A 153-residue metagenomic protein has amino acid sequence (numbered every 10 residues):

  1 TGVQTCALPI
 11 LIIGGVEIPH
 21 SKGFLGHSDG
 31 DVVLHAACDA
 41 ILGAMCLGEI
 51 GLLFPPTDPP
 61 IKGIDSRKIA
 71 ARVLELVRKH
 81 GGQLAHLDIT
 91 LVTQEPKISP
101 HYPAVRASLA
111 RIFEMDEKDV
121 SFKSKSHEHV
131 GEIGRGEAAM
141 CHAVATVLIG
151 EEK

Functional and structural regions predicted by a protein language model:
G2-L8: Short, small-residue-biased leader/transition segments that mark boundaries at the very start of proteins
C6, V33, A37, I41: Active-site His/Glu-centered metal-binding helix of metallohydrolases
P9-E17, L47-G48: RNase H-like nuclease fold core
I18-S28, P56-I61, H129-I133: A short glycine/serine-rich beta->alpha loop
A40-Q83: Glycine- and Gly-Pro-enriched alpha-helical subdomains that act as flexible, kink-prone "lid/hinge" or packing modules
D88-T93, K97, Y102-G134: Short, conserved loop-to-beta-strand elements that form functional interface hotspots
I133-E152: C-terminal edge-of-domain segments
